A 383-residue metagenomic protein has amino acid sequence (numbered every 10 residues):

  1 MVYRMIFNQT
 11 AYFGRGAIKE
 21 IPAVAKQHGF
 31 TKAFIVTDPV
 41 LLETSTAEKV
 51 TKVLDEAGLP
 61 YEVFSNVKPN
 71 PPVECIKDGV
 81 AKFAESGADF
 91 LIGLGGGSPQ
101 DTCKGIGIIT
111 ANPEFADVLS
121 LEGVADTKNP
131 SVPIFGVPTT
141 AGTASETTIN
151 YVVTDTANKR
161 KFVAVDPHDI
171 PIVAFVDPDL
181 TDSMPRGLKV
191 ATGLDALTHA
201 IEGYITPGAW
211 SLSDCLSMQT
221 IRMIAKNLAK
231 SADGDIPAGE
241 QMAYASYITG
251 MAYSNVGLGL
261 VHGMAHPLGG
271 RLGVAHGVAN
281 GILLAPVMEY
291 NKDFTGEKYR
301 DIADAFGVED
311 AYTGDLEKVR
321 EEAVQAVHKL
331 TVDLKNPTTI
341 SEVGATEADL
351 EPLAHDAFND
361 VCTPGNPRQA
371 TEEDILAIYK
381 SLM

Functional and structural regions predicted by a protein language model:
M1-F64: An N-terminal, well-structured beta->alpha segment
L42-F115, A229-G239: N-terminal small/polar loop signature for handling phosphorylated ligands or for N-terminal nucleophile
E74-D179: Glycine/threonine-rich beta-strand-loop-alpha-helix active-site module that forms ligand/phosphate-binding
G142, Y247-N280, D360-P364: Glycine-rich phosphate/pyrophosphate-binding beta-alpha loops
N150-V256, E373: Carboxylate- and glycine-rich phosphate/diphosphate-binding segment that chelates Mg2+/Mn2+
R271-D349: Gly/Pro-rich interdomain helix-loop hinge
T346-M383: Short, amphipathic C-terminal "tail helix"
